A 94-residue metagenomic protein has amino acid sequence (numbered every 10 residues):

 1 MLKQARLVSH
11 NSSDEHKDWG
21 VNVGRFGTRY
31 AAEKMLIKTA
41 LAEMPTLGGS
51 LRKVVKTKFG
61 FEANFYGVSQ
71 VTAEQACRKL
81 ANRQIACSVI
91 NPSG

Functional and structural regions predicted by a protein language model:
M1-K17, G27-G94: Extracytoplasmic
G20-G24: Short, well-ordered beta-strand elements within core beta-sheets of diverse protein domains
